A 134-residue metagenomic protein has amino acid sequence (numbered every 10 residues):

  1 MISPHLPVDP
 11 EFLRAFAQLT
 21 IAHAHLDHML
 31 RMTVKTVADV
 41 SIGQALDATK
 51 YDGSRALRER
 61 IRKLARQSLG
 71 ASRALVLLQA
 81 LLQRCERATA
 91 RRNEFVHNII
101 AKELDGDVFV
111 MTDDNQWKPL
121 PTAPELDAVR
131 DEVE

Functional and structural regions predicted by a protein language model:
M1-A65, Q79, Q83-D105, A128-E134: Amphipathic alpha-helical interface elements
V8, G70, A74-L77: Juxtamembrane loop-transmembrane helix junctions in multi-pass integral membrane proteins, especially the extracellular
F109-E134: Amphipathic, Lys/Arg-enriched alpha-helical patches that create a basic surface for binding polyanionic ligands
